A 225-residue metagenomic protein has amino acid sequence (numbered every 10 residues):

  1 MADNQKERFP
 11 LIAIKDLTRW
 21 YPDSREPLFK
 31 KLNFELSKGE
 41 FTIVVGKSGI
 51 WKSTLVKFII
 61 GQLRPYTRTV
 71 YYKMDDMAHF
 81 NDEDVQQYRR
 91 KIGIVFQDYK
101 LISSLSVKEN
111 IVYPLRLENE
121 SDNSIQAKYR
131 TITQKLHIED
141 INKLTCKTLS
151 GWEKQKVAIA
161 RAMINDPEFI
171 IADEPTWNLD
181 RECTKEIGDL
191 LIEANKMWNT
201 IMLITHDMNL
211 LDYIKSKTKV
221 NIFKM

Functional and structural regions predicted by a protein language model:
I60: Helix-to-loop junction immediately C-terminal to a conserved catalytic motif
R68-M77: Conserved ABC transporter NBD signature motif
D76, N123-I141: Conserved ABC ATPase "signature" region
T145-E153: Conserved ABC ATPase signature
I159: Hydrophobic anchor residue at the start of the ABC signature
D166: Conserved catalytic motifs of ABC-family nucleotide-binding domains
I170-D173: Catalytic Walker B motif of ABC-type/P-loop ATPase nucleotide-binding domains
